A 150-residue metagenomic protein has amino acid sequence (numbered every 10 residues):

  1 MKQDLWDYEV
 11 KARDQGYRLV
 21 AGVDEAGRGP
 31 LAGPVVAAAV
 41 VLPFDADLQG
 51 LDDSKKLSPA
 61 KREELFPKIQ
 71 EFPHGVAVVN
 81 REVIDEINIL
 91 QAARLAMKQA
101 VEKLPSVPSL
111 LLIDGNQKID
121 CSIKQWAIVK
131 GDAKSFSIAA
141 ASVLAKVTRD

Functional and structural regions predicted by a protein language model:
M1-D150: RNase H-like, Mg2+-dependent phosphodiesterase core, and more generally RNA phosphate-backbone-engaging helix-loop
